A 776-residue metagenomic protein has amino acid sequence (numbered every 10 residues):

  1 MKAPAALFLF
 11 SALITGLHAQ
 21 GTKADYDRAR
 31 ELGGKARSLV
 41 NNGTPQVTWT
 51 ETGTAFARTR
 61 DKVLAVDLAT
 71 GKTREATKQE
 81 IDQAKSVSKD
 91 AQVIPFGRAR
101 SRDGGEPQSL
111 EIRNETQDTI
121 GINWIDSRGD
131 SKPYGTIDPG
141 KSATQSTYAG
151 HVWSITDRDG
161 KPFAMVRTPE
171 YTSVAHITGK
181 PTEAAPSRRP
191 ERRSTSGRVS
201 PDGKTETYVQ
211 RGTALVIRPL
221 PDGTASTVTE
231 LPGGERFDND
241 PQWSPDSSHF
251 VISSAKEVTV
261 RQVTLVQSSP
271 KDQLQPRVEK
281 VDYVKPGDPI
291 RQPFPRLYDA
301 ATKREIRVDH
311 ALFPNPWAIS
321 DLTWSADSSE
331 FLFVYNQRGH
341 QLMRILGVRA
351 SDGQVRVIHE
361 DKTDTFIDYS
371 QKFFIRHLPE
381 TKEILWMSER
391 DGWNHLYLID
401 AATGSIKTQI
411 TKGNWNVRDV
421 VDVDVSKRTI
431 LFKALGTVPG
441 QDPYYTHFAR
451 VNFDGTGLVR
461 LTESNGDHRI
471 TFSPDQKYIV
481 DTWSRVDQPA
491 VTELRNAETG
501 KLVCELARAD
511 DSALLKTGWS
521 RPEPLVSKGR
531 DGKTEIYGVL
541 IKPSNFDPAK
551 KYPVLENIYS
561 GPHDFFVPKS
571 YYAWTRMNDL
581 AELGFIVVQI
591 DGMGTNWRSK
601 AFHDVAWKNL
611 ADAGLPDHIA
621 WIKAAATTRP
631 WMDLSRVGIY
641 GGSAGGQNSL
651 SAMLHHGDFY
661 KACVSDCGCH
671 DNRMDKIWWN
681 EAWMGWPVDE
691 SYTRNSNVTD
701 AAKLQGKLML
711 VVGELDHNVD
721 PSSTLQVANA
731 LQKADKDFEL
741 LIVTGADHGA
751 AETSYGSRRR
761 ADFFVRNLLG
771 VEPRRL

Functional and structural regions predicted by a protein language model:
G33-V63, R189-G203: Beta-strand-rich domains and repeat architectures in extracellular enzymes and scaffolds, especially beta-propellers
T48-T54, G197-T205, Q210, D240-H249 (+5 more regions): Blade-terminus and WD-like Trp-Asp/Gly-His loop motifs, strongest in beta-propeller folds
K62-V63, K204, Y208-V216, L231-D238 (+10 more regions): A flexible loop/linker signature enriched in serine peptidases of the S9 family
L68-A69, P219-G223, D299-K303, A350-G353 (+3 more regions): Short loop/turn segments that connect beta-strands within beta-propeller blades
G71-S88, V228-L231, F237-N239, I252-R307 (+2 more regions): Predominantly five- to eight-bladed beta-propeller fold
L110-T116: Asparagine-centered strand-capping/turn motif at beta-strand->loop junctions
R158-T182, V266, Q273: Structured interaction patches on ligand/partner-binding surfaces of diverse proteins
S320, S328, V334, D467-L776: Serine-hydrolase catalytic core recognition
